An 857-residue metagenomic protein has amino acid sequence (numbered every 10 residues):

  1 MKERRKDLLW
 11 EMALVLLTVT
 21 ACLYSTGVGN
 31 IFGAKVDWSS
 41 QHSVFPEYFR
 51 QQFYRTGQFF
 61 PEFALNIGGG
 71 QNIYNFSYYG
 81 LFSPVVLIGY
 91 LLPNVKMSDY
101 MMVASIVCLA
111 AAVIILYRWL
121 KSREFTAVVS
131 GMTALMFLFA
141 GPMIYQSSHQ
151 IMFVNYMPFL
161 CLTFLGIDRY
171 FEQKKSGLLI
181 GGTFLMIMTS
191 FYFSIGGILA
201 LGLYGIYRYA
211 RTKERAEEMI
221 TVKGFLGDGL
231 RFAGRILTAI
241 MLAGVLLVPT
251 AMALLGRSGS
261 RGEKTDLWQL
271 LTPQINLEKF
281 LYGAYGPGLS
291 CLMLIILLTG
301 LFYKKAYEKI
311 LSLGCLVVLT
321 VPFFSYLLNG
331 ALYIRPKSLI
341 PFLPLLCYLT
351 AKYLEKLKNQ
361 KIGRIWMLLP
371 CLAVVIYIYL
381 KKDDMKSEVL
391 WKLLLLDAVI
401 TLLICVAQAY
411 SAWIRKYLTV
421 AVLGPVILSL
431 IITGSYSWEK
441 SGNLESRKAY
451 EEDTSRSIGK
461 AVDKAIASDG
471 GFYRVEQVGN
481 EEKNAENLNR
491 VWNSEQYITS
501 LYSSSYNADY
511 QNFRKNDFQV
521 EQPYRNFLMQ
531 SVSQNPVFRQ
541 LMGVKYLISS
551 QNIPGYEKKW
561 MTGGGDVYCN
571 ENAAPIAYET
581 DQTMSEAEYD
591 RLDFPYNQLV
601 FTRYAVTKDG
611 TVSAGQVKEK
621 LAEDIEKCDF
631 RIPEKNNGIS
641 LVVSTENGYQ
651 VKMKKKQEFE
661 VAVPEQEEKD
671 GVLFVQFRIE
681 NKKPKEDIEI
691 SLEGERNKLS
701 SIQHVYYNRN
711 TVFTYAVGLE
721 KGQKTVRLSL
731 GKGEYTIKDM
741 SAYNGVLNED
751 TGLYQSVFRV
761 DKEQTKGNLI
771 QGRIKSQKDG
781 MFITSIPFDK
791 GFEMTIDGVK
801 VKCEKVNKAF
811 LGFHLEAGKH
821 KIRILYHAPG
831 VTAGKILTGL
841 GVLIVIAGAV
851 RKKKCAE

Functional and structural regions predicted by a protein language model:
K2-R4, F45-P46, E626-E857: Active-site-proximal, structured, solvent-exposed surfaces of multi-pass membrane proteins that position macromolecular
K6-S39, V44, L237-P249, L428-L430: Transmembrane signal-anchor helices characteristic of membrane glycosylation enzymes that use polyprenol
D7-W10, R123-M132, R169, K174-L179 (+4 more regions): Membrane-interfacial loop-to-transmembrane alpha-helix junctions, especially the N-terminal start
V15-V19, S105-W119, A127-R211, R231-A251 (+3 more regions): Membrane-embedded helix bundles of polyisoprenyl
T18-V113, L135-M157, G196, L254-G259 (+4 more regions): Membrane-interface coil-to-helix junctions
G69, Y78, P425-A449, I466-Q540 (+6 more regions): Extracytoplasmic/lumenal acceptor-recognition loop(s) of multi-pass membrane glycoenzymes
F193, Y307-T320, L327-S455, K819-E857: Contiguous transmembrane helix-bundle modules in multi-pass membrane proteins
G224-I340, K382-V389: Periplasmic/ER-lumenal interhelical loops and adjacent helix-loop junctions in multi-pass membrane proteins
